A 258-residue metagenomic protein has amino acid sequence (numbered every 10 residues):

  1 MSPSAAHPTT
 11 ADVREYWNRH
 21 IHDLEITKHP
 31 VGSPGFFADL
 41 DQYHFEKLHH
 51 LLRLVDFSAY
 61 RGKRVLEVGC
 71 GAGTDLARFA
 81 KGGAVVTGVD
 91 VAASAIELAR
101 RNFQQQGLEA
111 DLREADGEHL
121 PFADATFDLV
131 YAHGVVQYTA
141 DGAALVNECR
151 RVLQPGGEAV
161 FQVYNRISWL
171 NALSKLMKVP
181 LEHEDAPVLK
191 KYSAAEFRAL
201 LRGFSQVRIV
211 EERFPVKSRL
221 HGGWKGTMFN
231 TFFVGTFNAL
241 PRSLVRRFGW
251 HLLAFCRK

Functional and structural regions predicted by a protein language model:
M1-A38: N-terminal, positively charged/glycine-rich alpha-helical extensions of SAM-dependent methyltransferases
P34-K63: Conserved alpha-helix/loop element of class I SAM-dependent methyltransferases that forms part of the SAM/SAH-binding
K63-V68, A72-H119: Class I SAM-dependent methyltransferase SAM/SAH-binding core
E118-L129: A short acidic, Gly/Pro-enriched loop at the edge of an enzyme's catalytic core that lines a small-molecule cofactor
L129-D141: A short SAM/SAH-binding and catalytic strip from SAM-dependent methyltransferases
A143-P155: A short glycine-rich, Lys/Arg-flanked "PGG" loop and its adjoining helix->strand segment in the class I
E158-E182: Conserved class I S-adenosyl-L-methionine
S174-E182, A195-A199, V207-K258: A C-terminal cap/extension of S-adenosyl-L-methionine-dependent methyltransferases that defines the acceptor-substrate
